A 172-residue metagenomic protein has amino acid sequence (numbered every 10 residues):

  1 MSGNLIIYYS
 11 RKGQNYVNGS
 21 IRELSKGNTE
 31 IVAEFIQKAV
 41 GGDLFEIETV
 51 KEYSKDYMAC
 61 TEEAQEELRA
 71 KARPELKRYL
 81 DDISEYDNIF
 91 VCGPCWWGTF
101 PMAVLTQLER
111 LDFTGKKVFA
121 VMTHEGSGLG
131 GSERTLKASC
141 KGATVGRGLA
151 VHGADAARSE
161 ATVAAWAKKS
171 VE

Functional and structural regions predicted by a protein language model:
M1-D87, G98-T99, L105, A161-E172: N-terminal beta1-alpha1-beta2 submodule of the flavodoxin-like/Rossmannoid cofactor-binding fold
E46-E48, M122, L149-A150: Residue-level recognition of beta-strand->loop/alpha-helix junctions
I83-S84, E109-G115, S139-C140: Short, conserved loop/helix-junction motifs that constitute active-site signature segments in enzyme catalytic cores
G93-P94: Glycine-rich, N-terminal phosphate-binding loop of Rossmann-like dinucleotide-binding domains
M122-S127, G153: Short beta-alpha junction loops
G126-S139: Glycine-rich, charge-decorated loop segments at or immediately adjacent to ligand/cofactor-binding or catalytic sites
T144-E172: Glycine-rich phosphate/pyrophosphate-binding loop and the adjoining helix
